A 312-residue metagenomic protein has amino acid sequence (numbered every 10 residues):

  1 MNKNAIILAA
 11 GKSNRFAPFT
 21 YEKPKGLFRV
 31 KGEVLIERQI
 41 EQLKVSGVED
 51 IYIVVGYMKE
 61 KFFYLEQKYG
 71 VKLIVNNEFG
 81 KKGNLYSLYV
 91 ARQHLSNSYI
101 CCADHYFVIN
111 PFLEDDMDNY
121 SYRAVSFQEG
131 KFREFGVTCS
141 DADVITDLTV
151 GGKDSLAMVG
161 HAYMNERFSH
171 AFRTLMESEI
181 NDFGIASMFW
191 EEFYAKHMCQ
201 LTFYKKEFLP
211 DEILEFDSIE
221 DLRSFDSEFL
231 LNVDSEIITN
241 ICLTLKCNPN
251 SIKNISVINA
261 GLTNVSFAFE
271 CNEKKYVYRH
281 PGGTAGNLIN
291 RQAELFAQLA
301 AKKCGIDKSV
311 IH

Functional and structural regions predicted by a protein language model:
M1-Y21: N-terminal nucleotide-binding beta1-loop-alpha1 segment
N2-A5, A157-N240: Conserved alpha/beta core of the MobA/IspD/sugar-nucleotide pyrophosphorylase nucleotidyltransferase superfamily
E33-D50, V90, L299-A301: A short, N-terminal amphipathic alpha-helix
F62-F135: Conserved beta-loop-beta/alpha segment of the NTase-like Rossmann-fold superfamily that binds/positions NTPs
V108-G184: Conserved core of the sugar-phosphate nucleotidyltransferase
I237-S251: A short, low-complexity linker immediately N-terminal to eukaryotic Hanks-type protein kinase catalytic domains
C247-C271: ATP-binding glycine-rich phosphate-binding loop
K274-H312: A conserved alpha-helical element in kinase catalytic cores
